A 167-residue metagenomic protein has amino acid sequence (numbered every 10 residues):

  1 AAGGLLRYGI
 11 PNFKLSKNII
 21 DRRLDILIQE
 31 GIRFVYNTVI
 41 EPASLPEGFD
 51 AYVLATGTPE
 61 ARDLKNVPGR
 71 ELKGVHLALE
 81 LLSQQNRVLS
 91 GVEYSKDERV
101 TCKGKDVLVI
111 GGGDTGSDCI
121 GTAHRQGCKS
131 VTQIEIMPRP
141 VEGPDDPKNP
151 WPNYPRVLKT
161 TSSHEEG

Functional and structural regions predicted by a protein language model:
A1-G167: Residues forming the flavin
